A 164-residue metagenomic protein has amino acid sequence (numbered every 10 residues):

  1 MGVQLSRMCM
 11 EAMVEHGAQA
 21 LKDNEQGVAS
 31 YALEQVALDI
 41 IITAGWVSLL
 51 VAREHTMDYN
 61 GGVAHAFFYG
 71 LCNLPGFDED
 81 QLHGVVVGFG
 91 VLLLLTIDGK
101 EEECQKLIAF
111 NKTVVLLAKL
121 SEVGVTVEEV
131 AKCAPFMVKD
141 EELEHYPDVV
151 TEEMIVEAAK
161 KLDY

Functional and structural regions predicted by a protein language model:
M1-A109: Active-site segments that bind and position negatively charged phosphate/pyrophosphate groups
K100-Y164: C-terminal charged capping/lid subdomain of soluble metabolic enzymes
